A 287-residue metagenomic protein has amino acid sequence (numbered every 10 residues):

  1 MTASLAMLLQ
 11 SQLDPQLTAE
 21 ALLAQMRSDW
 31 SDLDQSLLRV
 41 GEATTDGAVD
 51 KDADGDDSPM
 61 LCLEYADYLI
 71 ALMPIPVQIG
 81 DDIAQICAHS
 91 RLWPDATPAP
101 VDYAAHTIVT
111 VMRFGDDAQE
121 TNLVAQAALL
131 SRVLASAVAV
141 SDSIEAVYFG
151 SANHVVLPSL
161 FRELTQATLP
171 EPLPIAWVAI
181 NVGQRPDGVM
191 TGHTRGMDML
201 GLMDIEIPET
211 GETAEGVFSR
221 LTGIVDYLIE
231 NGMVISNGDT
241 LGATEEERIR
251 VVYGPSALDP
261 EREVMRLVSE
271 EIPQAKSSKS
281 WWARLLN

Functional and structural regions predicted by a protein language model:
M1-D46, E263-P273, S280-N287: Short, extreme N-terminal segment that most often corresponds to the first beta-strand
Q10, D14, A118-Q126, E209-G216: Conserved aromatic-histidine-acidic binding/catalytic patches
L13-A19, G115-T121, V155-V156, L258-R262 (+1 more regions): Short, surface-exposed beta-strand/loop "edge" segments at domain boundaries and coil↔beta transitions
E20, A128-R132, E215-T222: Short, well-ordered alpha-helical segments
E20-A99: N-terminal low-complexity, intrinsically disordered segments
R27-S36, S131-V147, Y227-S236: Structural alpha-beta junctions
M73-A179: Internal, hydrophobic cores of structured domains that mediate oligomerization or house catalytic pockets within large
A152-A275: Aromatic/basic-lined ligand-recognition segments that form π-stacking hydrophobic pockets flanked by Lys/Arg to engage
